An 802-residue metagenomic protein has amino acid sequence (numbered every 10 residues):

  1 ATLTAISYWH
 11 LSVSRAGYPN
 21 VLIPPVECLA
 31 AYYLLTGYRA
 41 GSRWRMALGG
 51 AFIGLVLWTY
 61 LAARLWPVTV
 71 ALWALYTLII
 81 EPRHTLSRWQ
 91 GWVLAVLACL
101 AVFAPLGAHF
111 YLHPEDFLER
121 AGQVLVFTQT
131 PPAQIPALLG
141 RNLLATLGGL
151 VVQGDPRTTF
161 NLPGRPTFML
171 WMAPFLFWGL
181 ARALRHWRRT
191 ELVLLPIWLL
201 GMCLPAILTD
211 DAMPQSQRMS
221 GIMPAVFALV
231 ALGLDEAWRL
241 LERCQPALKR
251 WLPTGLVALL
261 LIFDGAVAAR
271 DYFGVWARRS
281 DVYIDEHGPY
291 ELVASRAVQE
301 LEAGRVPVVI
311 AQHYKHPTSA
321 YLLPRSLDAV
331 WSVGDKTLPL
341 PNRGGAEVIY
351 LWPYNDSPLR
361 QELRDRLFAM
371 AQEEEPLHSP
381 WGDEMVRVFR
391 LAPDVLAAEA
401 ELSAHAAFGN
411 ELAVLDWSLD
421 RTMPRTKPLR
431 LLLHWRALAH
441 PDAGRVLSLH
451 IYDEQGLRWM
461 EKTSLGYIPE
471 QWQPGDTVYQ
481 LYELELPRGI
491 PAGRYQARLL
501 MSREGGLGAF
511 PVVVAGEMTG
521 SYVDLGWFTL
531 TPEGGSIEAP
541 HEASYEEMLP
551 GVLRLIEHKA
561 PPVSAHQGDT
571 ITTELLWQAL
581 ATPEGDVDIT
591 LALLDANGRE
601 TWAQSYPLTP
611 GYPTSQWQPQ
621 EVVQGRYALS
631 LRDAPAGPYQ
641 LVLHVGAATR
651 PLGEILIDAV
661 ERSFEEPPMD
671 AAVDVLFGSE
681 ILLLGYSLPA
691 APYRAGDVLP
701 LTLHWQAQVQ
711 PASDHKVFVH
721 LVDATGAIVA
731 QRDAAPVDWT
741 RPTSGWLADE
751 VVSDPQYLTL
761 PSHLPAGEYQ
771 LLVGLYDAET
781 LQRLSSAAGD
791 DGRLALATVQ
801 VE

Functional and structural regions predicted by a protein language model:
A1-Q134, L138-R243: Membrane-integral, polyisoprenol-dependent glycosyltransferases of the GT-C/oligosaccharyltransferase superfamily
K249-R305, V309-K336, E399-F408, Y612 (+5 more regions): Membrane-proximal, lumen/periplasm-facing interface regions of secretory-pathway glyco- and lipid-modifying enzymes
A297-S326, W352-P353, R430-E454, T572-L576 (+2 more regions): Short periplasmic/luminal acceptor-recognition loop of GT-C membrane glycosyltransferases, typified by
T337-S418, P424, G506-V552, G637 (+2 more regions): Aromatic/acidic, Gly/Pro-rich catalytic loop(s) in extracytoplasmic/lumenal soluble domains of multi-pass membrane
R421-T426, V563-G568, A691-G696: Short, solvent-exposed loop/linker segments at the N-terminal edge of repeated beta-sheet extracellular domains
L438, L484-A492, L580, A628-A636 (+2 more regions): Short, surface-exposed loop/turn segments at beta-strand-coil junctions that are enriched for proline with nearby
G466-V478, E517, Y606-V623, A734-V752: Short proline/glycine- and polar residue-rich coil/turn motifs
R488-P491, M501-V512, D633-P635, V645-R650 (+2 more regions): Short acidic/polar inter-strand loop motif in beta-rich domains
